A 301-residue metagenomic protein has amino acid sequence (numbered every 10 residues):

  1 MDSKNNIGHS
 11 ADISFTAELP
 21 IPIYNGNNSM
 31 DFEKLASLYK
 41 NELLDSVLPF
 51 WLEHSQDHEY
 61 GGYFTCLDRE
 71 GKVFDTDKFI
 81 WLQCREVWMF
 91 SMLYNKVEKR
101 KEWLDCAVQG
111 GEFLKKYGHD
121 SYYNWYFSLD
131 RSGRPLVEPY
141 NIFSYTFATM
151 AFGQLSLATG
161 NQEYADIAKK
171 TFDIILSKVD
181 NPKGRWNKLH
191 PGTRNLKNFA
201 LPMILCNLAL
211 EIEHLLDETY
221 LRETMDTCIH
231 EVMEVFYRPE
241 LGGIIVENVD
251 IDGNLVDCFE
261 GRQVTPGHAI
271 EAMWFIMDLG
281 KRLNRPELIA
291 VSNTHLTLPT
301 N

Functional and structural regions predicted by a protein language model:
M1-D2, T297, N301: N-terminal regions encompassing targeting/leader/pre-sequences
I13, L19-P299: Glycan-recognition and catalytic cores of secretory/periplasmic carbohydrate-active enzymes
